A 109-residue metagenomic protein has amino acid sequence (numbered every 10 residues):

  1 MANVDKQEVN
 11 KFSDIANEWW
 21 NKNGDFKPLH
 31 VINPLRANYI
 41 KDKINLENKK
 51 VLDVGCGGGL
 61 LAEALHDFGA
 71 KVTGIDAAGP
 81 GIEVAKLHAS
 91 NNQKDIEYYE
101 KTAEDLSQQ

Functional and structural regions predicted by a protein language model:
M1-W20: N-terminal, positively charged/glycine-rich alpha-helical extensions of SAM-dependent methyltransferases
E8-K11, V31, A64: Residue-level recognition of specific faces of alpha-helices
K11, L35-Y39, V84: Alpha-helical elements of Rossmann-like donor-binding domains used by nucleotide-donor carbohydrate transfer enzymes
N23-K27: Class I SAM-dependent methyltransferase Rossmann-like catalytic core, especially the SAM/SAH-binding loop
H30-E47: Conserved alpha-helix/loop element of class I SAM-dependent methyltransferases that forms part of the SAM/SAH-binding
K49-G55: Conserved class I S-adenosyl-L-methionine
L52, L60-D105: Class I SAM-dependent methyltransferase SAM/SAH-binding core
S107-Q109: A short acidic, Gly/Pro-enriched loop at the edge of an enzyme's catalytic core that lines a small-molecule cofactor
